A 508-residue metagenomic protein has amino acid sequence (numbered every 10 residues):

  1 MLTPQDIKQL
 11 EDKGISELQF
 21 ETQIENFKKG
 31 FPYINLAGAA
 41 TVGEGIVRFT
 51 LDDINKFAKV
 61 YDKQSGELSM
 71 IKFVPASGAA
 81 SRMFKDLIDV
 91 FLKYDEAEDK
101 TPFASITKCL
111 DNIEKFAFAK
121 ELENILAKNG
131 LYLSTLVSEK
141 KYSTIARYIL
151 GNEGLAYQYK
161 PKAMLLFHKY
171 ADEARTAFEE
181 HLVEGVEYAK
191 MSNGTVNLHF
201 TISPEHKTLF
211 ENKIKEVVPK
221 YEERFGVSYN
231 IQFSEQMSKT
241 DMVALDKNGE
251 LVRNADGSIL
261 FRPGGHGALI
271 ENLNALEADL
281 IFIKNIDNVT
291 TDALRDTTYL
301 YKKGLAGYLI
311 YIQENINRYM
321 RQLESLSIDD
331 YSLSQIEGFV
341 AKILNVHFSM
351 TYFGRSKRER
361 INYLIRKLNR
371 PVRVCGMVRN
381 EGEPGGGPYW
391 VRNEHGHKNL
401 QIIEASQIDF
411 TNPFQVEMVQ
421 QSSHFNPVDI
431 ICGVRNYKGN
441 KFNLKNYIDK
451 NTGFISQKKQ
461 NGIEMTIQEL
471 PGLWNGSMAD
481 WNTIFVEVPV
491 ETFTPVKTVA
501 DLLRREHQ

Functional and structural regions predicted by a protein language model:
M1-N35: Polybasic, low-complexity association/targeting segments
I7-L10, P32, L36-E381, W390-Q407 (+1 more regions): Domain-scale recognition of functional cores that engage charged ligands
Y132-V137, D287, K302-K342, V419-Q508: Conserved catalytic alpha/beta cores of large enzymes that bind or transform nucleotide phosphates and polynucleotides
L182-V186, N412-Q415, L470: Short amphipathic beta-strand starts and helix->beta connectors
T195, P371, P384, F425-P427 (+1 more regions): A general secondary-structure signal for short beta-strands and their flanking turns/coil in non-transmembrane regions
I281, R392-P427, N436, T452-Q457: C-terminal, active-site-flanking charged/polar segments
